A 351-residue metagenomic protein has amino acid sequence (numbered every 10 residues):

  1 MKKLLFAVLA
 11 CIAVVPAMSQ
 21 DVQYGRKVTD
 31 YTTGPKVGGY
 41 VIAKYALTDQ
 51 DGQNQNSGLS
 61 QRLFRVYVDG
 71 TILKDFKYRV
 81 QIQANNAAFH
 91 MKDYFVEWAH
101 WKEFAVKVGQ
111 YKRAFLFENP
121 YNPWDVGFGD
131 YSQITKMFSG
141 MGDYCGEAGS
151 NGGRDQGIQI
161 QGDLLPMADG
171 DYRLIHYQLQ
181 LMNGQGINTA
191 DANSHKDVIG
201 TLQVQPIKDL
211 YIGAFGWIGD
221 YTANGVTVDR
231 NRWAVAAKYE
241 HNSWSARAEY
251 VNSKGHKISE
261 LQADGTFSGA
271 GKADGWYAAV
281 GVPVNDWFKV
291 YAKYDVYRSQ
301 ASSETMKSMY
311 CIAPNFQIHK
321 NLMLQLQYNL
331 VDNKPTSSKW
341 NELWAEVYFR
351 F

Functional and structural regions predicted by a protein language model:
L4-A13: Sec-dependent N-terminal signal peptides
V15-S19: Sec/Tat signal peptide C-region and signal peptidase I cleavage site
Y24-T48, Q53-I187, A192-V198, Q203-I212 (+3 more regions): Outer membrane beta-barrel
Q53-S60, A84-A88, A148-G152, A190-H195 (+4 more regions): Replace "Gram-negative outer membrane beta-barrel proteins" with "bacterial and organellar outer membrane beta-barrel
Q61-L63, M91-F95, D155-G157, H195-T201 (+7 more regions): Transmembrane beta-barrel architecture of outer membranes
Q203-Q300: Detector for outer-membrane/organellar transmembrane beta-barrel domains, recognizing the amphipathic beta-strand
G281-Q325, L330-D332: C-terminal hydrophobic structural anchor segments that stabilize assembly/packing rather than catalytic chemistry
F316, L322, K339-F351: Outer-membrane beta-barrel "beta-signal"
